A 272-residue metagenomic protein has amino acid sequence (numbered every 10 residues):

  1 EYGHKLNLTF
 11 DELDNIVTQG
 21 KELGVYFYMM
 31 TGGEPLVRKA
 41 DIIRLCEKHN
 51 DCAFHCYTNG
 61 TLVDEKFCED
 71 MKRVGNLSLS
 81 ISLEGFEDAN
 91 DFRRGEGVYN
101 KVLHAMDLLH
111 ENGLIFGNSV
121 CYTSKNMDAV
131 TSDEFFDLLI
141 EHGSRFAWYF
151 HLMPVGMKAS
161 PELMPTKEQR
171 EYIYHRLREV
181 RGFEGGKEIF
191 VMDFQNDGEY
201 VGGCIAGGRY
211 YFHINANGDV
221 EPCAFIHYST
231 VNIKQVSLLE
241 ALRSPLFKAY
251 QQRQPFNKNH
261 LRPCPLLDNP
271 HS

Functional and structural regions predicted by a protein language model:
E1, E34, R209: Cysteine-centered iron-sulfur cluster-binding motifs in ferredoxin-type domains/subunits of redox enzymes
E1-D11: Canonical Radical SAM [4Fe-4S] cluster-binding loop centered on the CxxxCxxC motif and its immediate flanking residues
F10-T31, R38-F150: Radical SAM/AdoMet-radical enzyme domain recognition
D91-G203, G207, A216-N217, E221 (+2 more regions): Radical SAM enzyme [4Fe-4S]-AdoMet core and its adjacent flexible, acidic and glycine-rich loops/tails across
V220, F225-S272: Flexible mid-to-C-terminal extensions adjoining Fe-S/redox cofactors in radical SAM and related proteins
